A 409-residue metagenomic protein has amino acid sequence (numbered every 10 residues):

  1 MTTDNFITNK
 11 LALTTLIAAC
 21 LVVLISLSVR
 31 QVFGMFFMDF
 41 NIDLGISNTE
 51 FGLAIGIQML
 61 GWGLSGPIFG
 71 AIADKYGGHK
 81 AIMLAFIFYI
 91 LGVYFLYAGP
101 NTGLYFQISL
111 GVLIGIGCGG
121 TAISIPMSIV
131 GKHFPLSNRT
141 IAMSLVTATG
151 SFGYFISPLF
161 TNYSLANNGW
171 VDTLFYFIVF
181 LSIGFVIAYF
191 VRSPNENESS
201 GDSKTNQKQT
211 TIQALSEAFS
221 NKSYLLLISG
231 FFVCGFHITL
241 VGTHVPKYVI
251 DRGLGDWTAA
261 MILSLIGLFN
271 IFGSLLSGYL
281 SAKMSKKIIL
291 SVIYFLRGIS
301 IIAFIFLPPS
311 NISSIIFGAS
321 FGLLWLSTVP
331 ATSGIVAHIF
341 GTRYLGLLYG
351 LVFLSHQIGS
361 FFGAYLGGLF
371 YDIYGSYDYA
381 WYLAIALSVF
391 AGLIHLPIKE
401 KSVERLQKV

Functional and structural regions predicted by a protein language model:
Q31, M59-P67, Y154-F155, G267-L275 (+1 more regions): Residue-level signature of mid-helix packing/kink "hotspots" within the transmembrane helices of 12-pass Major
F33-F37, F219-S274: Extracytoplasmic gate region of multi-pass secondary transporters
S65-G77, S274-S285, D372: Helix-to-loop junctions at the C-terminal end of transmembrane segments in multipass secondary transporters
I87-N101, L296-P309: C-terminal ends and interior cores of transmembrane alpha-helices in multi-pass membrane transporters/permeases
Y105-T121, F232, S313-S327: Hydrophobic core of transmembrane alpha-helices in multi-pass small-molecule transporters, especially MFS/SLC-type
G120-F134, S327-F340: Intracellular juxtamembrane helix-capping segments at the cytosolic ends of symmetry-related transmembrane helices
V146-E196: Helix-loop-helix hairpin linking two adjacent transmembrane segments in secondary transporters
I266, K283-I335: C-terminal transmembrane helical hairpin of 12-TM major facilitator-type secondary transporters
